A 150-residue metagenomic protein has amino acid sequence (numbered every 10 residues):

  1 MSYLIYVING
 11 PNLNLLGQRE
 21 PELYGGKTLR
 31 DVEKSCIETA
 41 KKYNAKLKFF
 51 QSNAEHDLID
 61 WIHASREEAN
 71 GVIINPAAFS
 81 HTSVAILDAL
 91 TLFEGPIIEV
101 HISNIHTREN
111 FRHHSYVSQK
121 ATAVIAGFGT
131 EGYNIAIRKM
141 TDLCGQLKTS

Functional and structural regions predicted by a protein language model:
M1-I5: Extreme N-terminal starter segment of soluble prokaryotic enzymes
P11-L13, A77-S80, S103-I105: Short glycine-rich anion-binding loops that position phosphate/pyrophosphate groups of nucleotides and phosphorylated
L16-R30: Glycine- and acidic-residue-enriched helix-capping/strand-helix junction motifs
K46-H56: Short beta->alpha junction loops
F49, T107-S150: Short, glycine-/small-residue-rich phosphate/pyrophosphate-handling segment
S65-V72: Short acidic/histidine-rich motifs immediately flanking catalytic phosphotransfer sites in two-component signaling
S83-E94: Short Gly/Thr/Asp-enriched flexible loops that form oxyanion-binding sites at enzyme active sites
L92-R108: Short, acidic/small-residue loops that bind anionic groups at enzyme active sites
